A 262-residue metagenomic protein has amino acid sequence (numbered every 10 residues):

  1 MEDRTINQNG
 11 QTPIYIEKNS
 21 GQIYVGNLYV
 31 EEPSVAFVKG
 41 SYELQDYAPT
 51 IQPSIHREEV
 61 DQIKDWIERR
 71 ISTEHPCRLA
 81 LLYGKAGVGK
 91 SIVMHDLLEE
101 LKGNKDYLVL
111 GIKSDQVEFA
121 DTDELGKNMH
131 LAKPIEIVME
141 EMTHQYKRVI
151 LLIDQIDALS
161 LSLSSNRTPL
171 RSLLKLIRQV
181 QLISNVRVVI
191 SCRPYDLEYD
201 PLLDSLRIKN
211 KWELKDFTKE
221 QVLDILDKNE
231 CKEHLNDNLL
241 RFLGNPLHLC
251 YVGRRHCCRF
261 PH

Functional and structural regions predicted by a protein language model:
M1-A36: Long, low-complexity intrinsically disordered regions enriched in small/polar and proline/glycine residues
E32-H262: P-loop NTPase signaling cores
